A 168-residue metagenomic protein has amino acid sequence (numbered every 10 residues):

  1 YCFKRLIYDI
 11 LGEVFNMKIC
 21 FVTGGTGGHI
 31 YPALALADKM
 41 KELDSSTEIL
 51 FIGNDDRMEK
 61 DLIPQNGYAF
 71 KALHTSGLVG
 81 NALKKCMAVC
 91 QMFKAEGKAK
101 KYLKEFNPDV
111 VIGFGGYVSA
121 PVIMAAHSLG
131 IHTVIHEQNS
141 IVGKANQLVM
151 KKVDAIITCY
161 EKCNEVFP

Functional and structural regions predicted by a protein language model:
Y1-N16: Short, Lys/Arg-enriched N-terminal segments with co-localized hydrophobic residues within the first ~10-30 amino acids
G12-G53: N-terminal subdomain of nucleotide-sugar transferases
I19-G24, S46-Q91: Conserved nucleotide-sugar phosphate-binding/catalytic loop shared by glycosyltransferases and other
T26-G27, G116-V118, S140-I141: Residue-level detector of alpha-helix initiation sites
E48, M58, H127-P168: Active-site-proximal region of nucleotide-activated glycan assembly enzymes, centered on histidine/acidic-rich loops
D56-D61, V110-L129: An aromatic- and histidine-rich active-site surface loop
A69, V110, D154-A155: Well-ordered beta-strand positions
L78-V110: An amphipathic, basic-hydrophobic alpha-helix
